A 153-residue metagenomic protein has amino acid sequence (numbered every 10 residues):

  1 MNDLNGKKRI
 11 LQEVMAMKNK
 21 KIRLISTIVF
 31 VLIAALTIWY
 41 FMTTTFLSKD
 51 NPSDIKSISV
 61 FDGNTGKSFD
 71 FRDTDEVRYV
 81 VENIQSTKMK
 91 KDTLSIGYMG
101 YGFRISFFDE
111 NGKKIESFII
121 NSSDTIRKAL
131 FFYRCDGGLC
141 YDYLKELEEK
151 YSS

Functional and structural regions predicted by a protein language model:
L11-V14, K18-S153: Function-determining sites in protein domains
